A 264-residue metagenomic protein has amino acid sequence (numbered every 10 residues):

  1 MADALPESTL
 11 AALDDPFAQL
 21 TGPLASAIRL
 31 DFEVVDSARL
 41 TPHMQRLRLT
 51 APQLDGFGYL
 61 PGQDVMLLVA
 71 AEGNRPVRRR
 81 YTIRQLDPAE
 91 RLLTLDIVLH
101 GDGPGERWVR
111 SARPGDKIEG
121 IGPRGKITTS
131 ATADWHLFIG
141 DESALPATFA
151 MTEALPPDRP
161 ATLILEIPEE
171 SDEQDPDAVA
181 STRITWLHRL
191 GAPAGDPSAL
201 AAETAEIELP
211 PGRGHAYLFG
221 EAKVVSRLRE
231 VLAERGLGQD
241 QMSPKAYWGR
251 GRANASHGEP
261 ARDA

Functional and structural regions predicted by a protein language model:
A2, Q63, A264: Conserved acidic
A2-L24: A eukaryote-biased signal for short, well-structured alpha-helical docking elements
F17-S111: Ferredoxin-reductase
P52, V98, D141, E221-A222: Short beta->alpha junction loops/turns
Q53, L155, L232-G236: Active-site catalytic pocket residues across diverse enzymes, especially alpha/beta-hydrolases
G62, A144, E221: Short, conserved phosphate/pyrophosphate- and ester-handling motifs at nucleotide-, phospho-/glycolipid
E106, S111-E173, G214, L218: Active-site beta-strand/loop microenvironment that shapes enzyme catalytic pockets
I167-A264: Reductase modules of NAD(P)H-dependent flavoproteins
